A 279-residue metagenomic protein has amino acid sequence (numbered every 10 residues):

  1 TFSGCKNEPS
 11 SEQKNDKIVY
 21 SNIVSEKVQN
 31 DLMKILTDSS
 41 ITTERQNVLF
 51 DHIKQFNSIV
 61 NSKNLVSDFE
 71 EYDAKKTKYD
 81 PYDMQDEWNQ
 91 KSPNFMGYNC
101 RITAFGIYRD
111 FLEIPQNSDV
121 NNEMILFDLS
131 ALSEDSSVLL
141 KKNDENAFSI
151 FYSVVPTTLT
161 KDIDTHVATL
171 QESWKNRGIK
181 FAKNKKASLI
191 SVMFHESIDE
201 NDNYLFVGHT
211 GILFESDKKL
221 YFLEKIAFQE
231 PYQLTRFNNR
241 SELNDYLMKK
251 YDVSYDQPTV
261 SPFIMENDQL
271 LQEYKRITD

Functional and structural regions predicted by a protein language model:
F2-G4: C-terminal motif of bacterial Sec signal peptides marking the signal peptidase cleavage site
K6-E8: Bacterial signal peptide processing site
S10-D38: N-terminal low-complexity, Pro/Thr/Ser-rich intrinsically disordered segments that act as propeptides or flexible
S11, D199-N201: Intrinsically disordered, low-complexity coil segments
D31, D38-S39, R45-S197, Y204-G208 (+1 more regions): Acidic/His-rich structured neighborhood in mature extracellular/periplasmic domains
I35, I107, Y246, K250: Residues that form generic nucleotide/phosphate-binding pockets
F222-K225, N238-D279: Low-complexity, Gly/Ser/Thr/Pro-rich intrinsically disordered linker/tail segments
Q229-Y232, F237: Extended, aromatic/histidine-rich regions of cofactor-dependent oxidoreductases associated with respiratory
